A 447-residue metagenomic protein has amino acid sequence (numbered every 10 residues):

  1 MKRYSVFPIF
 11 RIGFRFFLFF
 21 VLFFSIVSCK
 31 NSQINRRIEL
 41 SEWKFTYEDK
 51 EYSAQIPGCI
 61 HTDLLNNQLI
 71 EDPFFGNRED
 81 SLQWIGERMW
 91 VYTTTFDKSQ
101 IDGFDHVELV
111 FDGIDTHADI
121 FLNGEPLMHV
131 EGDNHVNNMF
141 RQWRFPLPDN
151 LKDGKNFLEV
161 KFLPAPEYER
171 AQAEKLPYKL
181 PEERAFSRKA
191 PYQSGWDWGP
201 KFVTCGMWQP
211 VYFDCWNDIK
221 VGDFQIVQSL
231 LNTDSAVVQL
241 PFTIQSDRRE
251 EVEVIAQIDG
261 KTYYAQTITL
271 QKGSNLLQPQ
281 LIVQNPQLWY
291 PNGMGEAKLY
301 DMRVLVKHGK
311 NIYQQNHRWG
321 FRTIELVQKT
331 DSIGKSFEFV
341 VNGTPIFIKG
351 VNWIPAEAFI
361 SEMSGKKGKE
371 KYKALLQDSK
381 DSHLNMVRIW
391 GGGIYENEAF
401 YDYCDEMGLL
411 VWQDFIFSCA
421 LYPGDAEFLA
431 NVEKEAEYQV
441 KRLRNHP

Functional and structural regions predicted by a protein language model:
M1-R11, R15-F19, C29-V387: Secreted/periplasmic carbohydrate-active enzymes, especially glycoside hydrolases
N137-W143, G392-E396, N431-E435: Short, glycine/acidic-rich beta->alpha junctions
F339, F347, V351-E357, F415-F428 (+1 more regions): Substrate-binding/active-site clefts of carbohydrate-active enzymes
T344, Y403-M407, V440-P447: Acidic (Asp/Glu)-rich catalytic clusters
L375-S382, M386-A430: Aromatic-lined substrate-binding rim segments of carbohydrate-active enzymes
F428-H446: An active-site-proximal structural segment forming one wall of the substrate-binding cleft that immediately precedes
